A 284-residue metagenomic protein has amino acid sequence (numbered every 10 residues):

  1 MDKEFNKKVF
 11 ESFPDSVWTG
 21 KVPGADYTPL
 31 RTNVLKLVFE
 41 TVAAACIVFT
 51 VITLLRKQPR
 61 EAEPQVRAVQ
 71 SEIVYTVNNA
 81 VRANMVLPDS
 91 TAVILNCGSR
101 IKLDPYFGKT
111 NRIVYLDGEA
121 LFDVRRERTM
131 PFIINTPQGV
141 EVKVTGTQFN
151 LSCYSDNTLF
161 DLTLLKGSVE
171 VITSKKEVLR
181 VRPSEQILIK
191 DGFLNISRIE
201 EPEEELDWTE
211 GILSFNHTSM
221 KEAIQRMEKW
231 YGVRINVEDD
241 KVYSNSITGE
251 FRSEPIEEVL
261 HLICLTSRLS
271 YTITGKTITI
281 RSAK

Functional and structural regions predicted by a protein language model:
M1-V42, I47-V48: Positively biased amphipathic helices and basic secretion/translocation or surface-docking motifs that either flank
R31-T41, F49-K284: A residue-level detector for the "anchor" residue at the start of short, highly conserved motifs
